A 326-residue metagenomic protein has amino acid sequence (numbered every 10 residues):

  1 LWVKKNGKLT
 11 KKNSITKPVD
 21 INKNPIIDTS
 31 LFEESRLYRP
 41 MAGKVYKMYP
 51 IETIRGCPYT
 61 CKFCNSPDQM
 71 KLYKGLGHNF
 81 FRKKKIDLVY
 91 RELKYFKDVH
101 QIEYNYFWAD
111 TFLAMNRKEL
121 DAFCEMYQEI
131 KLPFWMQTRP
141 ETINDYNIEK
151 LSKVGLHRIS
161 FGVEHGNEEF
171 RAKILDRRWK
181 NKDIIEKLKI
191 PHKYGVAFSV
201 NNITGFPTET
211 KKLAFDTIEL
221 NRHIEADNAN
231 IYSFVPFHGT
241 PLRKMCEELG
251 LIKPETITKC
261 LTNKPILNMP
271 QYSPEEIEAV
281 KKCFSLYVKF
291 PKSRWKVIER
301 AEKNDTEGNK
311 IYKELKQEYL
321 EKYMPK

Functional and structural regions predicted by a protein language model:
L1-P18, S233, G239: Glycine-rich beta-alpha loop elements in corrinoid/cobalamin-binding modules across cobalamin-dependent enzymes
S14-I15, N24, K62-C64, E119-L120 (+1 more regions): Short aromatic-enriched loop/helix-cap "lid" or pocket-rim segments at secondary-structure transitions that line
T29-F198, E219: Radical SAM [4Fe-4S] cluster-binding motif and immediate context
G56, V196-N201, I224-A229: Conserved beta-strand->loop/alpha-helix structural units within folded catalytic cores of enzymes with alpha/beta
F112, V163-D176, L188-L213, Y232-H238 (+1 more regions): Conserved strand-turn element in the central/C-terminal portion of the radical SAM core barrel that lines
N147, P207-H223: Catalytic cores of alpha/beta
I159, L249-T258: Flexible glycine/proline-rich, aromatic-decorated loop/lid segments
P241, P254-K326: Radical SAM enzyme core and accessory elements
